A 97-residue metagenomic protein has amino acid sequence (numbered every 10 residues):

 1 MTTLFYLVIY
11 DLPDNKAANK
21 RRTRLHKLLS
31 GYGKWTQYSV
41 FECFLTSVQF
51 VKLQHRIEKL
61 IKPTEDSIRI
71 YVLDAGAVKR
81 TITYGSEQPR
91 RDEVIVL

Functional and structural regions predicted by a protein language model:
M1-L7, P13-L97: Basic nucleic-acid-binding interfaces
